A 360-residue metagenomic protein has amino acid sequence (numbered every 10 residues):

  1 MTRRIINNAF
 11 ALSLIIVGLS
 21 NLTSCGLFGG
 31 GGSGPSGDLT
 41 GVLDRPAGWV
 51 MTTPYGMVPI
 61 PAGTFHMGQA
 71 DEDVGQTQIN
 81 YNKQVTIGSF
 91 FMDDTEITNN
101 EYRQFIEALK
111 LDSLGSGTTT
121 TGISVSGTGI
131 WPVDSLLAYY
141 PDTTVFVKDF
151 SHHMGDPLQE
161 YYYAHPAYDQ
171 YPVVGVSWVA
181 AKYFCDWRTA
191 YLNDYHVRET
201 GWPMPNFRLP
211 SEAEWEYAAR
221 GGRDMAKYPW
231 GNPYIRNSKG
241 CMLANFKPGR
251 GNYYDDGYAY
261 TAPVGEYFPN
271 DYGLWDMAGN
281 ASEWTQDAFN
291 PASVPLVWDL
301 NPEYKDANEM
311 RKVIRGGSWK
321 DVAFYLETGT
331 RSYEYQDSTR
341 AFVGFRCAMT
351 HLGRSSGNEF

Functional and structural regions predicted by a protein language model:
T2-A11: Bacterial N-terminal signal peptides that target proteins for export
N21-S24: C-terminal motif of bacterial Sec signal peptides marking the signal peptidase cleavage site
G26, G32-L39, I60, H66 (+3 more regions): Functional-site microenvironments in short loops/helix caps that host divalent-cation chemistry
D38-T53: A short, compositionally biased domain-edge/stem linker segment
R45-A47, T77-N80, R331-Q336: Short, P/G- and charge-enriched loop/turn segments at secondary-structure junctions
W49-L158, D169-A181, G279: A short glycine-rich, aromatic-capped structural motif
A341-S356: Short, structured beta-strand segments at or near domain termini in extracellular proteins/domains
